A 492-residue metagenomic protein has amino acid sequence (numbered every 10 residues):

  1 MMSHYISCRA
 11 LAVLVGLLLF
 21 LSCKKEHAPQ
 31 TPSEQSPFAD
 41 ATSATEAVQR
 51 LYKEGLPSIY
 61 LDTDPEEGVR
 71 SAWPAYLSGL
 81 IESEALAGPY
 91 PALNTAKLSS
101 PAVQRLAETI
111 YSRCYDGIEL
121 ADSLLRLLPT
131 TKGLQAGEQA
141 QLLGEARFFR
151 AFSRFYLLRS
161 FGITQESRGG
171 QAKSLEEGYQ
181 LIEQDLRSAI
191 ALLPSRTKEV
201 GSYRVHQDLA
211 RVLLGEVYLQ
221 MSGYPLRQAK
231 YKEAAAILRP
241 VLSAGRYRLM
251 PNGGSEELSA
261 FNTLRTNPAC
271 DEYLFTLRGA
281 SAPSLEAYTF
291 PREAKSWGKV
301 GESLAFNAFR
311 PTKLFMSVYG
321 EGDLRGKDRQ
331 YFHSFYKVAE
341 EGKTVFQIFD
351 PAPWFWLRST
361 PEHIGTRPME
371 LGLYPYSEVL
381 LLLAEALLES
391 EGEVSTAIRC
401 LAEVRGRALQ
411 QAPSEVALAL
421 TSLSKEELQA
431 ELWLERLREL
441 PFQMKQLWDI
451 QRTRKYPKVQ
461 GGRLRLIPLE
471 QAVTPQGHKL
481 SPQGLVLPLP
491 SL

Functional and structural regions predicted by a protein language model:
F20-S22: C-terminal motif of bacterial Sec signal peptides marking the signal peptidase cleavage site
K24-E145, F149, R154-Y156, S160 (+8 more regions): Short acidic-aromatic linear motifs embedded in glycine-rich loops, typified by GG[WY][YF]DAGD(H) and related
L124, L128, L157-L158, A189 (+5 more regions): Alpha-helical solenoid scaffolds that mediate protein-protein interactions, centered on TPR/SEL1-like repeats but also
L158-Q165, Q220-R227, E389-E391: Short coil/turn linking the two alpha-helices of tandem helical-hairpin repeats
G170-S174, G178-L226, K230: Hydrophobic, small-residue-rich alpha-helical packing segments that form membrane-like cores
